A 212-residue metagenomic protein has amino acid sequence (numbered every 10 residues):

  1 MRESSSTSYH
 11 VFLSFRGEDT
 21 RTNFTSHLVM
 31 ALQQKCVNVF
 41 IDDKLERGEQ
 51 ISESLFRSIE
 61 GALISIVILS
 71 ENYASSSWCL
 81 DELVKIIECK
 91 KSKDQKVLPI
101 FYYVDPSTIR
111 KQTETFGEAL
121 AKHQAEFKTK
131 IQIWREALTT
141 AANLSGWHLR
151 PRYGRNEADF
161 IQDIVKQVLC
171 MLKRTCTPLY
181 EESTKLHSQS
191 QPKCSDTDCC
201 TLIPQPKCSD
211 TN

Functional and structural regions predicted by a protein language model:
M1-I64, Q167, M171: Conserved N-terminal substructure of TIR/SEFIR domains
S5-S8, L169-H187: Conserved adenine-nucleotide phosphate-binding loops and their immediately adjacent elements
M30-Q34, N38, I51-A158: Cross-kingdom TIR/SEFIR domain
K91, N143-G146, V165-C176: Non-catalytic alpha-helical coupling and interface elements of nucleotide-dependent molecular machines and regulators
E157-K166: Short, amphipathic alpha-helical "lid/cap" segments that border enzyme active or binding sites
P192-T197, P204-T211: Long, intrinsically disordered low-complexity tandem-repeat segments
